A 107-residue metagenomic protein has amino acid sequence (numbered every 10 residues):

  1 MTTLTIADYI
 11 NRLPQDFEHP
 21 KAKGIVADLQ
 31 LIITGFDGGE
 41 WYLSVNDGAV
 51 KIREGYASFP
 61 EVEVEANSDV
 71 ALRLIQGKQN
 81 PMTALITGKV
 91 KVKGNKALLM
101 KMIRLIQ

Functional and structural regions predicted by a protein language model:
M1-Q107: Feature captures hydrophobic
